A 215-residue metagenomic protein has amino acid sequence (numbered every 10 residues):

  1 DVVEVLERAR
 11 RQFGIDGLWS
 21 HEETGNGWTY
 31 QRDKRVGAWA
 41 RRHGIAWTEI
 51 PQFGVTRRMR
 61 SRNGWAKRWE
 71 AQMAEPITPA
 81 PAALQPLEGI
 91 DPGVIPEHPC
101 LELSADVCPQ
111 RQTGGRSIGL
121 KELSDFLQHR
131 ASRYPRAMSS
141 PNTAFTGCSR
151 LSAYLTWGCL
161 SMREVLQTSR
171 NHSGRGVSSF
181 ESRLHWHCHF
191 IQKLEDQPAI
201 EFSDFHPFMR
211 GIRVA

Functional and structural regions predicted by a protein language model:
D1-L84, G176: Trp/Phe/Arg-rich N-terminal binding region typifying the photolyase-homology
H43-I45, G64-I212: Glycine/tryptophan-enriched, flexible segments
A215: Long, charged, mostly alpha-helical binding arms that flank functional sites
